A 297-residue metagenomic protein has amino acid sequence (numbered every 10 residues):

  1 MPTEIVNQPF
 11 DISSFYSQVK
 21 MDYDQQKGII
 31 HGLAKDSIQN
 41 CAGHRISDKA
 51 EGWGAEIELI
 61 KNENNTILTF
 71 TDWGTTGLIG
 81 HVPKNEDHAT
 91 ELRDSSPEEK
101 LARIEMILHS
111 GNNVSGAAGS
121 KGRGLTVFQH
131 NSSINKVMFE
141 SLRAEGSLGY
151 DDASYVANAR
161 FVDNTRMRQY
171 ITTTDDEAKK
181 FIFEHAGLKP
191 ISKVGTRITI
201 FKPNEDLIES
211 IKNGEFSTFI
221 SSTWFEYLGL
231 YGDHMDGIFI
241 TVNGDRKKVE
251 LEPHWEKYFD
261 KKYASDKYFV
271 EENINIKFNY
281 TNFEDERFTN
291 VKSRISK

Functional and structural regions predicted by a protein language model:
M1-T66, I79-E86, S95-A102: Bergerat-fold GHKL ATPase/HATPase_c domain
P2-P9, V19-G28, G32, A42 (+1 more regions): N-terminal assembly/transducer modules of large multi-domain enzymes, emphasizing dimerization/partner-binding
Q39, L59-E63, D72-T76, V127-Q129 (+3 more regions): Short, flexible loop/turn elements at secondary-structure junctions
S47-A55, V137-E177: Flexible phosphate/Mg2+-sensing switch loops adjacent to catalytic phosphate-binding sites
N65-L68, V194-T196: Short beta-strand element(s) in the Bergerat
F70-Y150, V156: Flexible ATP-lid and adjacent glycine-rich G1/G2 motifs of the Bergerat
H81, T126-Q129, K136-V137, Y150-N158 (+3 more regions): RNA-binding basic/glycine-rich loop and surface signature characteristic of RAMP-family CRISPR effectors
L92-G116, D163-L188: Surface-exposed acidic, glycine/proline-enriched linker/cap segments that occur as 15-30-residue helix-coil
